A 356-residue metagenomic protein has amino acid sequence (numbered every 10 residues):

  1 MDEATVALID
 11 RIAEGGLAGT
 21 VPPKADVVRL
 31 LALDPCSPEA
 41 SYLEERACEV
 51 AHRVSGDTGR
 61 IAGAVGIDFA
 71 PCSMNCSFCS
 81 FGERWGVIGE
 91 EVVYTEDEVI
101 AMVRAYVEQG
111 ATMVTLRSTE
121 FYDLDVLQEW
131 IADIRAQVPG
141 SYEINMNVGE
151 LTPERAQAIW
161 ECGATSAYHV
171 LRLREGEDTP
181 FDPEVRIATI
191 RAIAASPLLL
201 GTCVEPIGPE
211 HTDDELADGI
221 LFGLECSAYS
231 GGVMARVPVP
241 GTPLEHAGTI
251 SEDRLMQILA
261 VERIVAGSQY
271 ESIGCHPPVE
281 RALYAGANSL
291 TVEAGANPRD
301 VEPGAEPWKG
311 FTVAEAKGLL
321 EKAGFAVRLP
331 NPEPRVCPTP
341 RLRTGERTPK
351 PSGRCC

Functional and structural regions predicted by a protein language model:
M1-P35, L224-C356: Auxiliary Fe-S-binding modules of radical SAM enzymes
V28-L31, G63-V65, V87, V114-V126 (+4 more regions): Glycine-rich, proline-tolerant flexible connector loops at the mouths of alpha/beta enzymes
Y42-W85, E91-E108, T112-R117: N-terminal pre-triad scaffold of radical SAM enzymes
E83-I190, L199-P206, Y229-M234: Core AdoMet radical
Y94, V126, P180-V185, H211-E215 (+2 more regions): Alpha-helix N-cap and loop-to-helix initiation/capping positions
Y106, I134, I159, I190-I193 (+4 more regions): Generic structural signal for hydrophobic
F121-D123, G176-E177, T189-E215, V233-G248 (+2 more regions): Conserved strand-turn element in the central/C-terminal portion of the radical SAM core barrel that lines
T152-I159, P209-G223, H276-G286: Catalytic cores of alpha/beta
